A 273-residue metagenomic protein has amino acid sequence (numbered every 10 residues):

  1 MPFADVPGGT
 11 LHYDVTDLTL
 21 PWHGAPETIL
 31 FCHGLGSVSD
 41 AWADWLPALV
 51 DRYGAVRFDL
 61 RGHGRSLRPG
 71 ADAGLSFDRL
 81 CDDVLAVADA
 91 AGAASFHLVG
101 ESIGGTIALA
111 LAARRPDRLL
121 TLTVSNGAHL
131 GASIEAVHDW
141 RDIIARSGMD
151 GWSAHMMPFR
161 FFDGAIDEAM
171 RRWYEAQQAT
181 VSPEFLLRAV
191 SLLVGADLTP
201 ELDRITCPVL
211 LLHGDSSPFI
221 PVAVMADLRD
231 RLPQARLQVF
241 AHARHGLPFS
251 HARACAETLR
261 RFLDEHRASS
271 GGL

Functional and structural regions predicted by a protein language model:
M1-L30, V50-G54, L120, R236 (+1 more regions): Alpha/beta-hydrolase fold catalytic core
D14-P21, A43-V50, V56-V99, I103 (+1 more regions): Active-site loop/oxyanion-hole signature of alpha/beta-hydrolase fold enzymes
P26, G34-S37, S102: Active-site glycine-rich loops that stabilize anionic/oxyanionic intermediates across multiple enzyme folds
L109-R114, L119-G148: Flexible "cap/lid" loop of the alpha/beta hydrolase fold
A132-E135, R146-R204: Conserved alpha/beta-hydrolase catalytic His-Asp/Glu region
I205, L211-H213: Short beta-strand/loop motif that positions the catalytic acidic residue of the alpha/beta-hydrolase fold
D215-I220: Acidic catalytic loop of the alpha/beta-hydrolase fold
A243-A256: Catalytic histidine-centered segment of alpha/beta-hydrolase-like enzymes
